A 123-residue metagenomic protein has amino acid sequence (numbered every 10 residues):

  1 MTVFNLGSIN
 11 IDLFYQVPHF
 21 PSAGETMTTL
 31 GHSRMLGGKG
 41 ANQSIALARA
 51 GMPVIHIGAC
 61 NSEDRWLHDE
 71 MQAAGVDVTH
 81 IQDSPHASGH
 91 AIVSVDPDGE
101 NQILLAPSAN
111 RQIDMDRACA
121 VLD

Functional and structural regions predicted by a protein language model:
M1-I57, W66: Glycine-rich phosphate/adenosyl-contacting loop at the front of the ribokinase-like
E25-M27, R34, A48-D123: Conserved N-terminal subdomain of the carbohydrate kinase-like
